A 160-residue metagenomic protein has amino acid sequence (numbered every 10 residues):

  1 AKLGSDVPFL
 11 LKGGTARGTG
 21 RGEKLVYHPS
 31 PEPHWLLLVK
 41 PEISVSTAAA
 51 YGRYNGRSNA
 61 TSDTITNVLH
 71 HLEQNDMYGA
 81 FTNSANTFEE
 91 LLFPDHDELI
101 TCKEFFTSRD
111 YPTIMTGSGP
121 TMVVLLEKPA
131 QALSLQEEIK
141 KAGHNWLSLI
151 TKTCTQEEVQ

Functional and structural regions predicted by a protein language model:
A1-G22: Gly/Ser-rich oxyanion-binding loop with an adjacent helix/lid that shapes the negatively charged ligand pocket
R17-P112, E127-K140, H144, L149-Q160: Conserved, helical-rich catalytic subdomain that frames metal- and/or nucleotide-binding sites in enzyme alpha/beta
P120-M122: Conserved glycine-rich beta-strand-loop-beta hairpin in the small C-terminal domain of fold type I
